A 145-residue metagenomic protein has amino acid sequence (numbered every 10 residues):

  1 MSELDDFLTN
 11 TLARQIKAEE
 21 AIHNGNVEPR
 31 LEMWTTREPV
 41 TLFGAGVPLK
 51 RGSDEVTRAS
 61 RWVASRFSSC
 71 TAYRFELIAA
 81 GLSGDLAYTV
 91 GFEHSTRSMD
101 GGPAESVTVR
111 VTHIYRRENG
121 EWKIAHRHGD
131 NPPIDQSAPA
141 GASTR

Functional and structural regions predicted by a protein language model:
M1-T9, G141-R145: Basic/polar N-terminal segments that are highly enriched at the extreme N-terminus, encompassing both cleavable
D5-A13, A21, V27-L82, F92 (+1 more regions): A solvent-exposed, acidic/Ser-Thr-rich amphipathic alpha-helical stretch
L77, G84-L86, N119: Residue-level signal for tight coil/turn positions that link beta-strands
G91-S98: Generic short beta-strand segments
D100-A104: Short, solvent-exposed loop/turn segments at secondary-structure boundaries
T108-A138: Short beta-strand edge/turn micro-motifs at domain boundaries
